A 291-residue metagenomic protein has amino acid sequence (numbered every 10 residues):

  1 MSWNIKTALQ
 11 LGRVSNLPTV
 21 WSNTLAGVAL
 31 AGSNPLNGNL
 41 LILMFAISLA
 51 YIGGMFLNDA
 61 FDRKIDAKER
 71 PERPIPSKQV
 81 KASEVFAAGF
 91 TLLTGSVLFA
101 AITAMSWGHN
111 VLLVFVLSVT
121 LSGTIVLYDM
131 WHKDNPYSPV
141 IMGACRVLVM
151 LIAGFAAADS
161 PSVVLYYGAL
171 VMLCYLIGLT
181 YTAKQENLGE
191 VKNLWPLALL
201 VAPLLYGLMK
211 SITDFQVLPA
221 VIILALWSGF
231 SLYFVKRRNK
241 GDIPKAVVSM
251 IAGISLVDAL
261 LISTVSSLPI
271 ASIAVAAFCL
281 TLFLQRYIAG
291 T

Functional and structural regions predicted by a protein language model:
S2-N4, M105, H109, V147-T291: C-terminal membrane-associated helical module and adjoining short loops/tails
N4, A8, R13, L17 (+9 more regions): Hydrophobic, aromatic-rich alpha-helical transmembrane segments and their membrane-interface anchor motifs
T7-S15, D59, S77-F86, W107-L113 (+3 more regions): Short, amphipathic, aromatic/basic-enriched membrane-interface segments that mark the entry/exit of transmembrane
L9-L30, G143: The first (N-terminal) embedded transmembrane alpha-helix
V20-F61, L93-A101, V111-Y128, Y166-G178 (+1 more regions): Membrane-embedded alpha-helical segments that form the functional core of polytopic membrane enzymes, especially those
F45-A46, R63-I125, G143, V147-L151 (+3 more regions): Multi-pass membrane catalytic core of lipid/isoprenoid biosynthesis enzymes
A46-V85, L179-E190, L284-A289: Acidic (Asp/Glu-rich) catalytic motifs at the cytosolic membrane interface
V126-L127, W131, P139: Hydrophobic transmembrane helix module of multi-pass membrane transport proteins
